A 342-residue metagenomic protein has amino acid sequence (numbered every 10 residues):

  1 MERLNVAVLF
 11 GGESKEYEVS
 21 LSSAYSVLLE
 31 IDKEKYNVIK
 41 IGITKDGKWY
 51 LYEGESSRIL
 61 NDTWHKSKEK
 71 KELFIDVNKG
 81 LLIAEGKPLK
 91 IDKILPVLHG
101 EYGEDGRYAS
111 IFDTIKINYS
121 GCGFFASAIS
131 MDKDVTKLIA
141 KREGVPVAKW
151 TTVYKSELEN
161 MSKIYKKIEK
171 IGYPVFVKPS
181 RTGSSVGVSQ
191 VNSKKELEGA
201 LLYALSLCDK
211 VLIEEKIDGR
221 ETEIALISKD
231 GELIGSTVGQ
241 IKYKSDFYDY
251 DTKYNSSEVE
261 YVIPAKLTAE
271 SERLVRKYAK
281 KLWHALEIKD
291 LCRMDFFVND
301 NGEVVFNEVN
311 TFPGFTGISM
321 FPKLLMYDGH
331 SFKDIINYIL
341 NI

Functional and structural regions predicted by a protein language model:
M1-F125, I129-M131, V135, Y154-K163: ATP-binding N-terminal substructure of ATP-dependent carboxylate-amine bond-forming enzymes
E2-F10, S14, S22, I129-G219: Active-site nucleotide/adenylate-binding loops and adjacent lid/helix of ATP-dependent enzymes
N37, N118, P146, K210 (+1 more regions): Residue-level detector of anion-binding/catalytic polar loops
G100, S185, I241-K244, N310-L324: Glycine-rich phosphate/pyrophosphate-binding beta-alpha loops
N192-E270, L274-K277, V298-V305: Phosphate-binding site of ATP-dependent enzymes
E215, I224-L226, W283-F315, L325: Conserved metal-phosphate-binding beta-hairpin within the catalytic cores of diverse ATP-dependent phosphoryl-transfer
L274-K280, K333-N341: Amphipathic alpha-helical segments that line or abut small-molecule/effector binding pockets and mediate allosteric
